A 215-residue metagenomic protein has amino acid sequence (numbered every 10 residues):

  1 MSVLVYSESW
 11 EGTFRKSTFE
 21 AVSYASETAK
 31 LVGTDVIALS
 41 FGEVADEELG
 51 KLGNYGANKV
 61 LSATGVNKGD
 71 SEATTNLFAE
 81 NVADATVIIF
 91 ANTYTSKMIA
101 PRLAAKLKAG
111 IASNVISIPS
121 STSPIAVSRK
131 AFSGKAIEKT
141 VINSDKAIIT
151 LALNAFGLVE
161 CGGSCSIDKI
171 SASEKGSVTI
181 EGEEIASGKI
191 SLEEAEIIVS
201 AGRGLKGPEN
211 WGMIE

Functional and structural regions predicted by a protein language model:
M1-E215: N-terminal glycine-rich FAD/FM-binding segment characteristic of electron-transfer flavoproteins
